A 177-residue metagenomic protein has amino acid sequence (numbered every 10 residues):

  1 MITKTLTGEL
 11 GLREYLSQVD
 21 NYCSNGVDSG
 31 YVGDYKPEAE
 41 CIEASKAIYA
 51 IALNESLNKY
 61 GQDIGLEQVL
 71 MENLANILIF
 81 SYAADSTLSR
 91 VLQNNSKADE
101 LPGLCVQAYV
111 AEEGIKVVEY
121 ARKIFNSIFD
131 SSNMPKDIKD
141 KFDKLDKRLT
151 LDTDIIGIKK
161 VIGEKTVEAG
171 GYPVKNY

Functional and structural regions predicted by a protein language model:
M1-Y177: Flavin-dependent oxidoreductase catalytic core characteristic of acyl-CoA dehydrogenase/oxidase-like enzymes
